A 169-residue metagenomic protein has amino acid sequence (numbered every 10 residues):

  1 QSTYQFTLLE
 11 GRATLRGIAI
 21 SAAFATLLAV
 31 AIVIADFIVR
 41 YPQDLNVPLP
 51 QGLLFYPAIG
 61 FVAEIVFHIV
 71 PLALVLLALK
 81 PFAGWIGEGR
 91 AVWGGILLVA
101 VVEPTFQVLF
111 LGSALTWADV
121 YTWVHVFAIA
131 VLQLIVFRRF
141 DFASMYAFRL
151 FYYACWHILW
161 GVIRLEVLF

Functional and structural regions predicted by a protein language model:
Q1-V62, L76-I86: Juxtamembrane helix-loop-helix connectors linking adjacent transmembrane helices in multi-pass membrane enzymes
L49-F169: Transmembrane helix-loop-helix hairpins at the membrane interface of multi-pass integral membrane proteins
